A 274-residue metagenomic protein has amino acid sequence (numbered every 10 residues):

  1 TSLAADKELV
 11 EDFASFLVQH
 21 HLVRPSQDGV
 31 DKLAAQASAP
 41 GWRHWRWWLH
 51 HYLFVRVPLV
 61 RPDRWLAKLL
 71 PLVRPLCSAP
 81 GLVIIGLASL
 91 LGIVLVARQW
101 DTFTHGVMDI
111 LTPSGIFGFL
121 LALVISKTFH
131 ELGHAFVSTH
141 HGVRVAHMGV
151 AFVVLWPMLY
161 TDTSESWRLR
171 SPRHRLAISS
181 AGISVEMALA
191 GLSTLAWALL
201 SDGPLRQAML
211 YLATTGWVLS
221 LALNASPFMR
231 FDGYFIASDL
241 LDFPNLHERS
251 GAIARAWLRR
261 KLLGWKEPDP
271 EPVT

Functional and structural regions predicted by a protein language model:
T1-L76: Long, charge-rich, low-complexity alpha-helical segments
L9, W65-K68, T102, I236 (+2 more regions): Exposed alpha-helical structural elements
W42, A79-L87, H141-H147: Alpha-helical transmembrane segments of integral membrane proteins, especially early/N-terminal helices
G81-F119: Active-site scaffold of zinc-dependent metalloenzymes
L111-V273: Membrane-embedded catalytic scaffold of the fatty acid hydroxylase/desaturase
